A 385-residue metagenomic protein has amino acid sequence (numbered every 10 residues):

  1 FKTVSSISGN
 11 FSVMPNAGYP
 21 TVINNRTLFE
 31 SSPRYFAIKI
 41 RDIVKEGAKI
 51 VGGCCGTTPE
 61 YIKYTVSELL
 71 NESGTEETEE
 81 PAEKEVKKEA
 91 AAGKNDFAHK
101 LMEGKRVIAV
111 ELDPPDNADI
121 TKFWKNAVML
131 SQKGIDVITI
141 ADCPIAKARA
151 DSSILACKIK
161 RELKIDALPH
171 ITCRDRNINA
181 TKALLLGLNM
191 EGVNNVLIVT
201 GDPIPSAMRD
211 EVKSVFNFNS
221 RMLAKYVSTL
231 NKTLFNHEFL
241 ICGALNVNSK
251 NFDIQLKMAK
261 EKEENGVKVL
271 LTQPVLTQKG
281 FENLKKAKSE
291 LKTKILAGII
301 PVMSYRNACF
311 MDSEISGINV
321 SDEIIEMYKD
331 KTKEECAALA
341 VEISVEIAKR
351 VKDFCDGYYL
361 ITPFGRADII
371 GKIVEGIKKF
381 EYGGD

Functional and structural regions predicted by a protein language model:
F1-D385: Domain-level signal for soluble alpha/beta catalytic cores
